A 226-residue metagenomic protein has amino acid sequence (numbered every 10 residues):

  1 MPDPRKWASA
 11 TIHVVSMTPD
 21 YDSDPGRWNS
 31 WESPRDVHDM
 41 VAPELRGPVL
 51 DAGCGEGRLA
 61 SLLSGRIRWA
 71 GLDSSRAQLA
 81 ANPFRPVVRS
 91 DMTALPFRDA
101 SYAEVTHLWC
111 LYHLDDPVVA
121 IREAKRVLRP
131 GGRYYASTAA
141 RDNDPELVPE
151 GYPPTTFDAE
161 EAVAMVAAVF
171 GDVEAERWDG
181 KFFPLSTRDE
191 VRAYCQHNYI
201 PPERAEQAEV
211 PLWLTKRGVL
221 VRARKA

Functional and structural regions predicted by a protein language model:
P2-L45, R58-L62, Q78, Q196-H197: Conserved class I S-adenosyl-L-methionine
P48, R68, S101-A103: Structural signature of beta-strand start/N-cap positions in the alpha/beta core of ABC transporter nucleotide-binding
L50-A94: Class I SAM-dependent methyltransferase SAM/SAH-binding core
R58, P154-F157, A164, F170-A226: Conserved Class I S-adenosyl-L-methionine
T106: A conserved beta-strand element that flanks and buttresses the S-adenosyl-L-methionine
W109-H113: Short catalytic micro-motifs in class I SAM-dependent methyltransferases
V118-P130: A short glycine-rich, Lys/Arg-flanked "PGG" loop and its adjoining helix->strand segment in the class I
Y135-D158: Conserved class I S-adenosyl-L-methionine
